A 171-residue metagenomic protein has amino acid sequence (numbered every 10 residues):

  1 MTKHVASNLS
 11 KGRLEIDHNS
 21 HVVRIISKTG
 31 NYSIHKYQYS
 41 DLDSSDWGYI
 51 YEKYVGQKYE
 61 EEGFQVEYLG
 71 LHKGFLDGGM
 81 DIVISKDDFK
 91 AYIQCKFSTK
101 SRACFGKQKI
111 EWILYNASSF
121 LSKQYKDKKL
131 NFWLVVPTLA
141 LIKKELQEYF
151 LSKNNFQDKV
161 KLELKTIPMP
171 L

Functional and structural regions predicted by a protein language model:
M1-L171: Mixed-charge (Asp/Glu-Lys/Arg
